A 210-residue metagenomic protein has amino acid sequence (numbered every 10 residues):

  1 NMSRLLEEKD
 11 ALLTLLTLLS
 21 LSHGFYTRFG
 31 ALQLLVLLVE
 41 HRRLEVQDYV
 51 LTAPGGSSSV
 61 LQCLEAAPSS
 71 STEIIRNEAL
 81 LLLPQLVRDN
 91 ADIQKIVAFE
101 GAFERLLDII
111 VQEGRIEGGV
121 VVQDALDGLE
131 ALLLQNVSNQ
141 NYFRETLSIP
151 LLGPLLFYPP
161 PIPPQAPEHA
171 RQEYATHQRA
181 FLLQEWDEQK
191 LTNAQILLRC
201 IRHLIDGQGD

Functional and structural regions predicted by a protein language model:
N1-L16, S20-L32, L37-L61, S69-N77 (+6 more regions): Elongated alpha-helical scaffolds that mediate protein-protein interactions in large eukaryotic proteins, primarily
D108-I110, P154-F157, P167: Flexible, disordered linker segments and immediate boundary regions flanking tandem C2H2 zinc-finger modules
H177-A180: Eukaryotic Ser/Thr/Pro-rich intrinsically disordered, low-complexity regulatory regions
L198: Active-site-proximal polar cores
